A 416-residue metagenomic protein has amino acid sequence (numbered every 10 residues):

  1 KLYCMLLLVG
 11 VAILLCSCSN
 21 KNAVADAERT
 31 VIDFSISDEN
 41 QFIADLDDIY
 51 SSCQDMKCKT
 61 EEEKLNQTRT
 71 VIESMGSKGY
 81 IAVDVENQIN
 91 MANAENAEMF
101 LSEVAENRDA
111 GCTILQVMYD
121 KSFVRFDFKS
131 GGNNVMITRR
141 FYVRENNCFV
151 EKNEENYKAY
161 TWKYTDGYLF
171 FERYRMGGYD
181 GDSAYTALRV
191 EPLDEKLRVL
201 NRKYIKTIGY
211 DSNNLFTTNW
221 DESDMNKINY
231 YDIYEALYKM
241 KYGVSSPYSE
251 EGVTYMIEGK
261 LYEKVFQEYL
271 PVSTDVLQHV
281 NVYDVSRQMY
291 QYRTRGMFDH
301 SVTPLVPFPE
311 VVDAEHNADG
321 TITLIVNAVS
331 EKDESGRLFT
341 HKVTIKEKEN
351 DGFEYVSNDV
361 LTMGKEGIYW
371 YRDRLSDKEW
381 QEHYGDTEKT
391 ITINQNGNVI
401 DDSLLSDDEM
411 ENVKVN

Functional and structural regions predicted by a protein language model:
K1-L6: Bacterial N-terminal signal peptides that target proteins for export
L14-S17: C-terminal motif of bacterial Sec signal peptides marking the signal peptidase cleavage site
S19-K21: Bacterial signal peptide processing site
A23-N416: Mature, Sec-exported extracytoplasmic domains of Gram-positive
